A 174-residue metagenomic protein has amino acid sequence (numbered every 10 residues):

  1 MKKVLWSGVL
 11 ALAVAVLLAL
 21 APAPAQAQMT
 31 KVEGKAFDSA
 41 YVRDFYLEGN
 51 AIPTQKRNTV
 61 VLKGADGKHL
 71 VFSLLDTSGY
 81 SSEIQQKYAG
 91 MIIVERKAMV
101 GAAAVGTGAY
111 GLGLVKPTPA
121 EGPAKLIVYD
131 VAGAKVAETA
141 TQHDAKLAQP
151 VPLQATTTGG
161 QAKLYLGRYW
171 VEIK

Functional and structural regions predicted by a protein language model:
M1-V4: Positively charged n-region of N-terminal signal peptides that target proteins for export
S7, A109-L112, L164: Conserved short hydrophobic patches within well-ordered secondary structure
G8-A21: Bacterial N-terminal signal peptides
L10, D66-H69, I92: Compositionally biased, intrinsically disordered low-complexity regions
A19-P22, G113, D144: Amphipathic, positively biased hydrophobic alpha-helical segments used for protein targeting and membrane insertion
Q26-E83, V131-K174: Primarily secretory-pathway and cell-envelope proteins
T77-D130: Mid-length scaffold segments of soluble, non-membrane domains
